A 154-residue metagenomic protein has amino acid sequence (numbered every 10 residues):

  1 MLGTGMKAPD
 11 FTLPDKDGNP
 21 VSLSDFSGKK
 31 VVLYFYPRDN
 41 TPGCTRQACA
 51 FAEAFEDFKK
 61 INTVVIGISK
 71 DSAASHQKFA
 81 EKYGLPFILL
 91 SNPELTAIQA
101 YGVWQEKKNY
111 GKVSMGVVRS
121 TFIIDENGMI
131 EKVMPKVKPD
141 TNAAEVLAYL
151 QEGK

Functional and structural regions predicted by a protein language model:
M1-K154: Chalcogenol-based redox active-site neighborhoods
